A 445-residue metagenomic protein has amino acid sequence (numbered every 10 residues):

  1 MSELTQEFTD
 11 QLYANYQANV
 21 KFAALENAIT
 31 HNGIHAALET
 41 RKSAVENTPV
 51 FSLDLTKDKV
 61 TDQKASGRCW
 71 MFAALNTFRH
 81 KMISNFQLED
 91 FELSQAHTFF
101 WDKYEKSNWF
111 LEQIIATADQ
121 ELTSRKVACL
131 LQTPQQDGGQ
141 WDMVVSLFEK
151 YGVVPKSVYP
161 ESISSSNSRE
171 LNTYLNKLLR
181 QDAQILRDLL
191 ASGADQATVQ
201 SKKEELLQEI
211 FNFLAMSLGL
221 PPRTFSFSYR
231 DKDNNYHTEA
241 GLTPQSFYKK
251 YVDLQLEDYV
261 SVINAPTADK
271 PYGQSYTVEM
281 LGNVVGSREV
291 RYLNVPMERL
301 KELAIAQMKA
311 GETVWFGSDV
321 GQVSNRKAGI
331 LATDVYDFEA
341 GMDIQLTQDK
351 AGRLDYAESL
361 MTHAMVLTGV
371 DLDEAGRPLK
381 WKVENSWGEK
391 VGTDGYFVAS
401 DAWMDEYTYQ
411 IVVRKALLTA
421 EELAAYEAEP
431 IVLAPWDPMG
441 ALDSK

Functional and structural regions predicted by a protein language model:
S2-D58: N-terminal regions that are enriched for targeting/export leaders and immediately downstream pro/stem segments
S2-F22, F72-L75, L88, D405-E406 (+3 more regions): Bimodal feature
A44-V314, V391-D394, D401, Y409: Active-site nucleophile-adjacent alpha helix/oxyanion-hole segment immediately C-terminal to the catalytic cysteine
D54-D58, K350-G352, E384: Short helix/strand-bridging catalytic loops that position acidic/His residues to coordinate divalent metals and engage
C69, F148, D355-G388: Catalytic nucleophile-His microenvironment captured as a short glycine-rich beta-strand/loop that brackets
F72, F316-D319, T368: Short His-Asn-centered micro-motif
S287-T362: Long, positively charged binding patches that form subdomain-scale interaction surfaces for polyanionic ligands
D373, L379-K445: Conserved catalytic-core surface of thiol
